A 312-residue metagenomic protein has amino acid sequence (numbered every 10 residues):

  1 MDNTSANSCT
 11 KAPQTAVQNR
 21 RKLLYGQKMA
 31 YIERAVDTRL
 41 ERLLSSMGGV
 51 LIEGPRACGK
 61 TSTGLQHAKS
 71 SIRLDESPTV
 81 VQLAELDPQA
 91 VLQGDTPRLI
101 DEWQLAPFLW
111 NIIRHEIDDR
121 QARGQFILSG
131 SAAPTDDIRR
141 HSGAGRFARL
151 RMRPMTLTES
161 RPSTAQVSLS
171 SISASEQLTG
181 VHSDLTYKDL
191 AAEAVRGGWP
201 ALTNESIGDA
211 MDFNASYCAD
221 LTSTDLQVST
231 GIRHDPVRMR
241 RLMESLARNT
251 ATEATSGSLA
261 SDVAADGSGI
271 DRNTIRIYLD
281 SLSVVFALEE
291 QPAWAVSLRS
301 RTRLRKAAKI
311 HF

Functional and structural regions predicted by a protein language model:
S5-S8, A12-E41: N-terminal pre-Walker A segment at the start of P-loop NTPase domains
P13-Q14, S131, D137-T252: Interdomain motor-coupling "hinge/lid" segment immediately C-terminal to the ATP-binding subdomain of NTP-driven enzymes
L24-Y25, T203, I207-F312: Accessory nucleic acid-recognition modules appended to NTPase machines
I52: Hydrophobic anchor at the beta1->P-loop junction of P-loop NTPases
K60: Conserved lysine of the Walker
T63-G64: Hydrophobic positions on the alpha1 helix immediately C-terminal to the Walker A/P-loop
A84-I127: Conserved nucleotide-sensing/catalytic segment adjacent to the nucleotide-binding pocket in NTP-handling enzymes
D119-R140, L282: Sensor-1/coupling segment of RecA-like P-loop NTPase cores
